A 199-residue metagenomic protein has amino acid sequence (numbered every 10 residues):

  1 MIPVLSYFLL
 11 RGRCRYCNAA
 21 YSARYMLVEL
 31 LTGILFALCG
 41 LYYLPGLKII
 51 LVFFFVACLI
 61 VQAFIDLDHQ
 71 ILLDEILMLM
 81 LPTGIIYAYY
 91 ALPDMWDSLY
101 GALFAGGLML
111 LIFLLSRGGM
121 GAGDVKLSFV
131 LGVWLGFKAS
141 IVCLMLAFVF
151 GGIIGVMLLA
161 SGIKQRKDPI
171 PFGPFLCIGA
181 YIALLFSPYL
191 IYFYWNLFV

Functional and structural regions predicted by a protein language model:
M1-L9, M145-I154: Hydrophobic, aromatic-rich membrane-embedded alpha-helical segments
M1-R24, F172: Membrane-proximal soluble regions of multi-pass membrane proteins
L5-R13, E29-L38: Short cysteine/histidine-rich metal-coordination sites, predominantly Zn2+-binding motifs
R24-T32, I49-V52, K164-F172: Hydrophobic alpha-helical transmembrane segments and immediately flanking/interface helices in integral membrane
T32, F36, Y87, A105-M109 (+4 more regions): Alpha-helical transmembrane segments of multipass membrane proteins
C39-L51: Transmembrane helix-loop-helix
I49, F54-G152, Y192-V199: Functional transmembrane core segments of multi-pass inner-membrane proteins
M157-I182: Interfacial loop-to-transmembrane junctions
